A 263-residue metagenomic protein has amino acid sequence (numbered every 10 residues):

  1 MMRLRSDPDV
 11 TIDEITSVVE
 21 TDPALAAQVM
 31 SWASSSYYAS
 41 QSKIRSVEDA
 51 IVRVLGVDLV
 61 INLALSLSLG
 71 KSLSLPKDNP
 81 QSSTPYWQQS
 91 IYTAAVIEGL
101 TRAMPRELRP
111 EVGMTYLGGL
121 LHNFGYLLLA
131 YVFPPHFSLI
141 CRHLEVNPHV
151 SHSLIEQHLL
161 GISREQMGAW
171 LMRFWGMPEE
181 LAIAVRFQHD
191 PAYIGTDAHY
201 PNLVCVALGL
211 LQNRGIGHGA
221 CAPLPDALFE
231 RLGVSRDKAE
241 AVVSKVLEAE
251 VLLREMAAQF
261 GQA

Functional and structural regions predicted by a protein language model:
M1-C141, P148-L224: Conserved alpha-helical "signature site" that marks functionally important helical segments or helix/loop junctions
D226-A263: Terminal helices and disordered tails flanking the catalytic cores of nucleotide-processing hydrolases
